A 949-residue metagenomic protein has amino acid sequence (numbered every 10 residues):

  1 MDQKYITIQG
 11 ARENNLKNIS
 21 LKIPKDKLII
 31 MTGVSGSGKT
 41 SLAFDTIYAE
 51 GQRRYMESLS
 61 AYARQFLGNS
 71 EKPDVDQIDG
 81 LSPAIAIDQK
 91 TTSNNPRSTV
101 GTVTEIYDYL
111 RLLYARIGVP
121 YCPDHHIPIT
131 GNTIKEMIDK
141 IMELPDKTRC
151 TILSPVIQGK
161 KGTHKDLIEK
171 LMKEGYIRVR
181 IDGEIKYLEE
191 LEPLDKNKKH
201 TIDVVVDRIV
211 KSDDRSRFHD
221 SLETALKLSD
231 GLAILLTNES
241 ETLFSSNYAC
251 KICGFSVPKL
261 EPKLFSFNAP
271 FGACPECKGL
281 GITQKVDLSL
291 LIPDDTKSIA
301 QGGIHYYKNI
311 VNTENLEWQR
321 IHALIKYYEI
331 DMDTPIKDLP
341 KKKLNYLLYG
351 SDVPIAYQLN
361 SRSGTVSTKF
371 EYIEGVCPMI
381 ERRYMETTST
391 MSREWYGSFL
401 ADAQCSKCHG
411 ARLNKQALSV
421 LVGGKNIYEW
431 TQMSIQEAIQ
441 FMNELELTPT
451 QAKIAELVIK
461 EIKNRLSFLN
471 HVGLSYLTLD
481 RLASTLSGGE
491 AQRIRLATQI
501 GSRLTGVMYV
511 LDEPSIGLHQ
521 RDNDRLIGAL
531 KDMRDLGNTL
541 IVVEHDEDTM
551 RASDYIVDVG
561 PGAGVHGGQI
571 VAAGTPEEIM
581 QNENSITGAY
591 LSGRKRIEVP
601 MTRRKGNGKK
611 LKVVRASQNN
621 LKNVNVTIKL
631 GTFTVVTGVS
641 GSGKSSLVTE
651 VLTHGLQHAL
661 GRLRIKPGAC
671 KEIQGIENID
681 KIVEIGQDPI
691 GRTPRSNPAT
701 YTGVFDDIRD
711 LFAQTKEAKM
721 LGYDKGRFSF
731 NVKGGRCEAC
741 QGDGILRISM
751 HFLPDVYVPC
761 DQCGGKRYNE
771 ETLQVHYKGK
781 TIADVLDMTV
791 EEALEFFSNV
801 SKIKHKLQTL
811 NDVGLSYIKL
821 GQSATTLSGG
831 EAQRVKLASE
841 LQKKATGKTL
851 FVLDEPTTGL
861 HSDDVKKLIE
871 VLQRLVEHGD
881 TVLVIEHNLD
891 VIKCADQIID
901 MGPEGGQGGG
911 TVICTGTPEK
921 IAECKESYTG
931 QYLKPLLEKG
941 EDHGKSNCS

Functional and structural regions predicted by a protein language model:
M1-S949: Conserved phosphate-binding elements of NTP-dependent enzyme cores
